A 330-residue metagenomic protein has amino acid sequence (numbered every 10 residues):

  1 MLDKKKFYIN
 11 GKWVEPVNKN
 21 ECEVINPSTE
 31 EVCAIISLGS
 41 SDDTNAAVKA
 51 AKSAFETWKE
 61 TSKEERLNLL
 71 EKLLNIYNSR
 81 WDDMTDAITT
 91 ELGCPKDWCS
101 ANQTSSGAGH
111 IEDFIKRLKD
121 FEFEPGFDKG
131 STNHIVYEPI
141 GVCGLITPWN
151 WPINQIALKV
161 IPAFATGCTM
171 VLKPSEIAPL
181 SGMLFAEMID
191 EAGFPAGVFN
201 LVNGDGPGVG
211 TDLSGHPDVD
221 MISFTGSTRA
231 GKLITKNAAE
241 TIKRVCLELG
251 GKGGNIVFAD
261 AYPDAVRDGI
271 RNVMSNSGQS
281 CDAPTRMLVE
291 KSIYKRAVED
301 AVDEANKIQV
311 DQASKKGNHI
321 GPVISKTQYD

Functional and structural regions predicted by a protein language model:
M1-S131, I320, I324: N-terminal Rossmann-like NAD(P)+-binding subdomain of aldehyde/semialdehyde dehydrogenases
E30, R66, I88, I111 (+6 more regions): Residue-level signal for inorganic ion chemistry
G39-D42, E91, N102-S106, E176-I177 (+4 more regions): Short beta->alpha linker loops
V48, L67-L74, T85, A108 (+6 more regions): Hydrophobic face of alpha-helices
F55, K59, L74-W81, T85 (+11 more regions): Structural signal for hydrophobic packing residues in well-ordered secondary-structure cores of soluble enzyme domains
F123-D264, G317: Rossmann-like NAD(P) dinucleotide-binding subdomain of oxidoreductase/dehydrogenase enzymes
R229-D330: ALDH superfamily catalytic-core signature
